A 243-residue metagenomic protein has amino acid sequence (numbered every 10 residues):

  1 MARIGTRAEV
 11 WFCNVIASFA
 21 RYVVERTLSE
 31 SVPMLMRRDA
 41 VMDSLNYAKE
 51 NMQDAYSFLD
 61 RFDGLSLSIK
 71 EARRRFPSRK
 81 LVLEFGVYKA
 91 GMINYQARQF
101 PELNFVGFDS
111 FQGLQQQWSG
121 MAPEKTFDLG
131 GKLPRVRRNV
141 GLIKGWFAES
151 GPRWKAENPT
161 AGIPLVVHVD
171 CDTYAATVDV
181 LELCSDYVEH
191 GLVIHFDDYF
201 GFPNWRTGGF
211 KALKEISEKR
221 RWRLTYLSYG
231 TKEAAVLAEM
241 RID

Functional and structural regions predicted by a protein language model:
G5-L83, K89, I93-N94, R98: Class I SAM-dependent methyltransferase Rossmann-like catalytic core, especially the SAM/SAH-binding loop
L45-K49, K70, R74-D243: S-adenosylmethionine/decaboxylated-SAM
